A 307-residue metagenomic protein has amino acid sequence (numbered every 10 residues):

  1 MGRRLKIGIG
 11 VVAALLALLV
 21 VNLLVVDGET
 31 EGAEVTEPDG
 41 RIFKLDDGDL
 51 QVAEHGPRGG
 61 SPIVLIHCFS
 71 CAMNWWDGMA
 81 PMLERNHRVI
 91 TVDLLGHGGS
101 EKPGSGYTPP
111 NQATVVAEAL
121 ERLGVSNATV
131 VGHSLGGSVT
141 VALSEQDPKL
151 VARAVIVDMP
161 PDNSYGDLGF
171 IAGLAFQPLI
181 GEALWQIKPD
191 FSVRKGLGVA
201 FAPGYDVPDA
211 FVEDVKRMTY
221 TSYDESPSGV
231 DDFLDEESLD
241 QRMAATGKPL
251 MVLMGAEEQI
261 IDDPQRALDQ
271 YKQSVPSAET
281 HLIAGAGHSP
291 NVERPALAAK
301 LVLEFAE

Functional and structural regions predicted by a protein language model:
M1-S61, R85-H87, S126, E307: Alpha/beta-hydrolase fold catalytic core
A17, V26-G32, Y165-I171, W185-A245: Conserved alpha/beta-hydrolase catalytic His-Asp/Glu region
A53, L94-V131: Active-site loop/oxyanion-hole signature of alpha/beta-hydrolase fold enzymes
H55-G99: Conserved HGGG/HGGXW glycine-rich cap/lid loop of the alpha/beta-hydrolase fold
G137-P148, A154: Short glycine-enriched nucleophile-adjacent loop and the immediately C-terminal alpha-helix near the catalytic center
E145, R153-A183: Flexible "cap/lid" loop of the alpha/beta hydrolase fold
M251-A286: Conserved loop-alpha-helix segment in the C-terminal half of the alpha/beta-hydrolase fold that carries the catalytic
P276-E307: Catalytic active-site module of serine/aspartate enzymes centered on a nucleophile-bearing elbow/loop
